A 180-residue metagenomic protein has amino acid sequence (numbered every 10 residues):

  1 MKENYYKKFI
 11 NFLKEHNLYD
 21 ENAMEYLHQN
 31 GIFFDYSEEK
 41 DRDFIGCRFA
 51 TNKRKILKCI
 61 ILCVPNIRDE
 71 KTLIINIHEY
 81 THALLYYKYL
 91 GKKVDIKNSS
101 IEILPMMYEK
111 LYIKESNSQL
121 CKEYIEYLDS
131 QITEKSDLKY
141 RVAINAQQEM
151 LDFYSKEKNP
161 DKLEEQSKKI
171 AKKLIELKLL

Functional and structural regions predicted by a protein language model:
K2-L27: Zn2+-dependent metallopeptidase catalytic core
D35-E70, Y80-Y87: Active-site scaffold of zinc-dependent metalloenzymes
I67-R68, D95-S100, I132-R141: Structural motif
E70, Y86-K114: Post-HEXXH active-site segment of zinc metalloproteases
E115-L180: Long, well-structured alpha-helical subdomains associated with metal-dependent extracellular/ecto-lumenal hydrolases
